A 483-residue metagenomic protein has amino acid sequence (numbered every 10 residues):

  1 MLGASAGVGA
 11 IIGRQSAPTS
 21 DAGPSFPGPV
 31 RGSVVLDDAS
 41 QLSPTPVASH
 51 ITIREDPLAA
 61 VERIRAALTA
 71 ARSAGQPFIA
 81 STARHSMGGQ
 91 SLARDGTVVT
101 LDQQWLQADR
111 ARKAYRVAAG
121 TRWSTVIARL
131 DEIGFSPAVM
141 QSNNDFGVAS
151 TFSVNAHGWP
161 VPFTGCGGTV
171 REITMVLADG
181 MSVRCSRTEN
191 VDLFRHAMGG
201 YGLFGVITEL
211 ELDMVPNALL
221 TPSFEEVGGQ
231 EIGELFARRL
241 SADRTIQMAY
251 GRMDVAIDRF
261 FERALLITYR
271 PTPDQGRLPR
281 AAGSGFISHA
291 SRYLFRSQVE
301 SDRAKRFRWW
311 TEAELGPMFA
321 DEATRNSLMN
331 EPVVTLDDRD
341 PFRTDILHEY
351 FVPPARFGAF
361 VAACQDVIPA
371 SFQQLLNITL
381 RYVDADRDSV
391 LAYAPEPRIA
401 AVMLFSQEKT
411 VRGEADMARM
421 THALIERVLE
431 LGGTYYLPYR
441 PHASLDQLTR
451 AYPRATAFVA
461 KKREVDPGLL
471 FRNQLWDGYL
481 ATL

Functional and structural regions predicted by a protein language model:
M1-L483: Noncatalytic alpha-helical scaffold of FAD-dependent oxidoreductases
